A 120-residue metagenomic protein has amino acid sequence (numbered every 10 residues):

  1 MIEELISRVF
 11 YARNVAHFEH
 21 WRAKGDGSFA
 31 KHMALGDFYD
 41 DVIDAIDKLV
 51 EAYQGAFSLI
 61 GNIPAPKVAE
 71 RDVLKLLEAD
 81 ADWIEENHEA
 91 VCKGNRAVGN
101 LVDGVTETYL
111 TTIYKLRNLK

Functional and structural regions predicted by a protein language model:
M1, G55, A69-V73: Alpha-helix capping and helix-coil boundary motifs
E3, S7-F10, N14, G36 (+4 more regions): Generic structural signal for well-ordered, non-transmembrane alpha-helical segments in soluble/cytosolic regions
A12-D37, C92-G94: Helix-loop segments that flank and shape redox-cofactor active sites
A16-E19, L49, I84-E85: Non-transmembrane amphipathic alpha-helical segments
F29-I60: Conserved alpha-helical segments that form or flank metal/cofactor-binding pockets of metalloenzymes
P64-R117: Acidic/histidine-rich alpha-helical segments that form the ligand environment of transition-metal centers
